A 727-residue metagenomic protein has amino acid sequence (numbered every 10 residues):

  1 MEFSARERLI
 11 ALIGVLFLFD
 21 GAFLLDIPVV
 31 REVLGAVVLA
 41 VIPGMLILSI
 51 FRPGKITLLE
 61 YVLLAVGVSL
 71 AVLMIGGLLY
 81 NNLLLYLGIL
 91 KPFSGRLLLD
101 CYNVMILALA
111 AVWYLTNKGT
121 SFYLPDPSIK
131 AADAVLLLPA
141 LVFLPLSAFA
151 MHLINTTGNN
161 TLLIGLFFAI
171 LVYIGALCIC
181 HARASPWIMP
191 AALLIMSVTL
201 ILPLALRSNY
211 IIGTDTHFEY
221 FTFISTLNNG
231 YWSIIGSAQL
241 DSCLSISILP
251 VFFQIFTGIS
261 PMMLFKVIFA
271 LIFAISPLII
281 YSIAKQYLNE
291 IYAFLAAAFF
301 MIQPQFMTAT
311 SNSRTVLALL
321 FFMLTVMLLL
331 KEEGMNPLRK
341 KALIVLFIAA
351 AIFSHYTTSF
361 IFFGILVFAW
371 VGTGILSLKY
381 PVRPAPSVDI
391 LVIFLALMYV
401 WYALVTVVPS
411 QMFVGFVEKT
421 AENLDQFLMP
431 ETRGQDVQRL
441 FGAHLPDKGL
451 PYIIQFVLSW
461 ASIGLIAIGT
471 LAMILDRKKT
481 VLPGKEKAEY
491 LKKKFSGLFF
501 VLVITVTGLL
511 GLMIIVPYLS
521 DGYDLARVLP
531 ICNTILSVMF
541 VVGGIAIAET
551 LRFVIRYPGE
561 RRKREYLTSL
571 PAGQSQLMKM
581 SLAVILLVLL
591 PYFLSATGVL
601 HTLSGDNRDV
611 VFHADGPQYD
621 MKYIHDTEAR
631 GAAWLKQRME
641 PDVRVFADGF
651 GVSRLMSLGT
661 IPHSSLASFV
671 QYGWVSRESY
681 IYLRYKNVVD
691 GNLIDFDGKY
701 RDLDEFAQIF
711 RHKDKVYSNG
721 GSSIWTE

Functional and structural regions predicted by a protein language model:
M1-P186: Membrane-embedded, hydrophobic transmembrane alpha-helices
E2, R6-L18, L141, P190-V198 (+3 more regions): Transmembrane alpha-helix segments characteristic of polytopic inner-membrane glycan-assembly/cell-envelope
L25-D26, L98-M105, G213-T216, N312-A318 (+3 more regions): Transmembrane catalytic cores of multi-pass membrane glycosyltransferases and polysaccharide-assembly enzymes
V29, G35-V38, N155-L162, L177-L320 (+3 more regions): Active-site lumenal/periplasmic loops and adjacent helix-entry segments of GT-C-fold, multi-pass membrane
A36, P43, L162-I170, T315 (+3 more regions): Hydrophobic/aromatic-rich transmembrane helices and adjacent perimembrane loops
V66-G77, N81, M105-I106, L144-L146 (+6 more regions): Membrane-embedded helix bundles of polyisoprenyl
Y173-L177, W370, Y452-K493: Hydrophobic, aromatic-rich transmembrane alpha-helices and their immediate juxtamembrane boundary segments
A270-L271, Q286, A298-F299, T315 (+3 more regions): Extracytoplasmic
